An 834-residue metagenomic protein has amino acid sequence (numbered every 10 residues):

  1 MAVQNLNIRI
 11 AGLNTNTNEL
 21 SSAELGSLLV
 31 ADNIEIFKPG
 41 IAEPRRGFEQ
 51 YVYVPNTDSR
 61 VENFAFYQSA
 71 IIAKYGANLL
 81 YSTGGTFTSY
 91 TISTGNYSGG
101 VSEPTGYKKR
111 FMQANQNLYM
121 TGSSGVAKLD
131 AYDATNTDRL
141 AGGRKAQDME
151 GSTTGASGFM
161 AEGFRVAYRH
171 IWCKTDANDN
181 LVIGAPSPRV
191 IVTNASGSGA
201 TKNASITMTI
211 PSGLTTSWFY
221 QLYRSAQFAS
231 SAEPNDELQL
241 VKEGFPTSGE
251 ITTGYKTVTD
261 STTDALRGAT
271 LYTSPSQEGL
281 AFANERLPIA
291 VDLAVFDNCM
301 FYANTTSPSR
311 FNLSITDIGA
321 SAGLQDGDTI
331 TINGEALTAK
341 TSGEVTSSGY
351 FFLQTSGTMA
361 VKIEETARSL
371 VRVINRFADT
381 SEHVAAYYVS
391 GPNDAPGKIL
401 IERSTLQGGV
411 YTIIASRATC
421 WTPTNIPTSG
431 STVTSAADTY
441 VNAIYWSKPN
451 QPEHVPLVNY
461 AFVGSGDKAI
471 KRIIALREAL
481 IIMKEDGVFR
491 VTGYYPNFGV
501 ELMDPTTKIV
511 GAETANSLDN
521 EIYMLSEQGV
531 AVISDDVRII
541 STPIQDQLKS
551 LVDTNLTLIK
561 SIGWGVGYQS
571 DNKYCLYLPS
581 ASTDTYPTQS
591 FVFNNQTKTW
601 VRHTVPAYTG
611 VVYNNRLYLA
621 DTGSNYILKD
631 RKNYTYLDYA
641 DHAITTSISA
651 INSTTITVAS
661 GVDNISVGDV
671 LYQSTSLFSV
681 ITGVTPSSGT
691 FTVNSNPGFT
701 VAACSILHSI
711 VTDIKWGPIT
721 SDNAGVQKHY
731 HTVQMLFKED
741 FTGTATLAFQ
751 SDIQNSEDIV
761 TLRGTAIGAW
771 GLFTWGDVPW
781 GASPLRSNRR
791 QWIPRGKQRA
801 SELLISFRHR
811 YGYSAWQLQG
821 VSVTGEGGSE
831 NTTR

Functional and structural regions predicted by a protein language model:
M1-N117, R165, C173, T201-N203 (+10 more regions): Beta-sheet repeat architectures centered on beta-propellers
A2-I10, L25, F48, S89-L313 (+8 more regions): Disordered, low-complexity "stalk" and linker segments at domain junctions of extracellular and cell-surface proteins
A77-G84, A127-L129, Q221-Q227, A437-V455 (+4 more regions): Short beta-strand segments and strand-loop junctions that repeat across beta-rich extracellular domains
S82, R169-T175, Y223-A229, A303 (+8 more regions): Predominantly extracellular/luminal cell-surface or secreted proteins
T86-T91, T137-R139, N178-P188, A229-G244 (+7 more regions): Surface-exposed loop/edge segments in extracytoplasmic proteins
R165-A167, T201-G254, N312-T432, N652-T700: Extended, beta-strand-rich, solvent-exposed assembly scaffolds of outer structural proteins
T262-R267, T690-L707: Short solvent-exposed strand/turn elements
L480-D504: Surface-exposed extracellular loop regions of Gram-negative outer-membrane beta-barrel proteins
